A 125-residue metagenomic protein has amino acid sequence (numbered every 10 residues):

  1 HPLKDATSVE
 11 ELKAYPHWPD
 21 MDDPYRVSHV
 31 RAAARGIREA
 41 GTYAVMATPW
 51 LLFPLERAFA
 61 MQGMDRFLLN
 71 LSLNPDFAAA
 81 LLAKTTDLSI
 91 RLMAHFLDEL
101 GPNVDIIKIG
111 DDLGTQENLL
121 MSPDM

Functional and structural regions predicted by a protein language model:
L3-M125: Active-site loop segments of alpha/beta catalytic cores
